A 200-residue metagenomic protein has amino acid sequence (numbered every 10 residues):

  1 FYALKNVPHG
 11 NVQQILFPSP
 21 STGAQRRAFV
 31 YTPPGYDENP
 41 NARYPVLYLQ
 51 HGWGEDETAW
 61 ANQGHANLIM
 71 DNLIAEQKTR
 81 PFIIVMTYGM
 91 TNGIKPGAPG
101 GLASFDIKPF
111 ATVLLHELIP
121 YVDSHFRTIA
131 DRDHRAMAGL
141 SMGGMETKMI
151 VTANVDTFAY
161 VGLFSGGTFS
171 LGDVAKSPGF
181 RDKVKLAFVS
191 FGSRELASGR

Functional and structural regions predicted by a protein language model:
F1-R200: Non-catalytic cap/lid and distal C-terminal segments of serine-dependent acyl enzymes
